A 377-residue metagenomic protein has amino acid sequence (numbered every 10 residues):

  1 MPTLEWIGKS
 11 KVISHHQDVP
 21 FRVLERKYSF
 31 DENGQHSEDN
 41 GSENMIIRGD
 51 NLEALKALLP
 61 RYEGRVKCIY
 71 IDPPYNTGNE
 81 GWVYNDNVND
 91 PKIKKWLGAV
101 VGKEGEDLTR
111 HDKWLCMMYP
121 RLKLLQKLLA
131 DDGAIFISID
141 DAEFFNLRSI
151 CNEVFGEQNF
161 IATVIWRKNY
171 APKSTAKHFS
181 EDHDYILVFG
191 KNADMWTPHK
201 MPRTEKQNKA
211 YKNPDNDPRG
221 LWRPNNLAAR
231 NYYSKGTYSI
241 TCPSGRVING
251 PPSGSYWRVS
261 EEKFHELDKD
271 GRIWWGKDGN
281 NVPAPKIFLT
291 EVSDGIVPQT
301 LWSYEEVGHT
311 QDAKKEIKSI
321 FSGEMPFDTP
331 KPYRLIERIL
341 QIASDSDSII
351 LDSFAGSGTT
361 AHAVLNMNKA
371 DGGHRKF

Functional and structural regions predicted by a protein language model:
M1-Y70, Y75-P120: DnaQ-like (DEDDh/DEDDy) 3′-5′ exonuclease domain used for proofreading and 3′-end trimming on nucleic acids
L4-W6, I13-S14, P91-K92, L115 (+2 more regions): Conserved S-adenosyl-L-methionine
H36-P60, Q311-I349, N366: Glycine-rich adenosyl-nucleotide cofactor-binding module
A54, L58, M117-L122, L128-L129 (+3 more regions): Phosphate/ATP-binding catalytic cores across multiple sugar-kinase/actin-like superfamilies, primarily ASKHA
G64-W82, C151, I350-V364: Conserved proline-anchored active-site loop of SAM-dependent methyltransferases that bridges a beta-strand
K103-E104, L108-T163: Conserved Class I SAM-dependent methyltransferase catalytic core
I161-V188: Class I S-adenosyl-L-methionine
K191-K318, S322: Active-site-adjacent helix-turn-beta-strand microarchitecture at beta-sheet edges that either contains or buttresses
